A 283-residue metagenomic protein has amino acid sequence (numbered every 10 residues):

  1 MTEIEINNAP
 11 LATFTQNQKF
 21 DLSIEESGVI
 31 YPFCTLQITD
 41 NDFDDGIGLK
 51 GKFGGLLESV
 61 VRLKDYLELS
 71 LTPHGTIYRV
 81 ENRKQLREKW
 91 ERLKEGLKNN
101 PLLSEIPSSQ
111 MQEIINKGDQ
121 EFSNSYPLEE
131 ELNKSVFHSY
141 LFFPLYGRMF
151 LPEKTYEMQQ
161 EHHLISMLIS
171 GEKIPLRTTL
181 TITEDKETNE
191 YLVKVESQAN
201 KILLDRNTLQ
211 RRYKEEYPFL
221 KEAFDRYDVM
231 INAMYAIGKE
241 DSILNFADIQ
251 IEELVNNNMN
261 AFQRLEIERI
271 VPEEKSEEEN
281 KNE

Functional and structural regions predicted by a protein language model:
M1-E283: Signature of exported/secreted
